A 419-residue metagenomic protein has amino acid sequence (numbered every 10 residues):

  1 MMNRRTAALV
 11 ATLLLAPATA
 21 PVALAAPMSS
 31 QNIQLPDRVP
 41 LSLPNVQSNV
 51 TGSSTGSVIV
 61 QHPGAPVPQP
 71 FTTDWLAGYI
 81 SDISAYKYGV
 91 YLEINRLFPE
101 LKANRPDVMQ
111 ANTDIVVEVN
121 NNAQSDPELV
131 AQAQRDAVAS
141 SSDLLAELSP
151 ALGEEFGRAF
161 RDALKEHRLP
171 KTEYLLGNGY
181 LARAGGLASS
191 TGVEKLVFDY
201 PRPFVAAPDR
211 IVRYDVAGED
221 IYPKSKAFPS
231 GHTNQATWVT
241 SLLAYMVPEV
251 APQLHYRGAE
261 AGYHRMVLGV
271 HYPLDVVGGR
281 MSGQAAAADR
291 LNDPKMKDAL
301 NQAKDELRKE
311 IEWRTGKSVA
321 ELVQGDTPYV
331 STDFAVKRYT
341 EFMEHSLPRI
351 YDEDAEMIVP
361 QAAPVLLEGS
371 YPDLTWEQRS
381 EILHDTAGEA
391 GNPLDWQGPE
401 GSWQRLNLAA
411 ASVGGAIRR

Functional and structural regions predicted by a protein language model:
M1-M2, G192: Short alpha-helical segments used as structural interaction elements across diverse proteins
N3-L24: Gram-negative bacterial Sec-dependent N-terminal signal peptides
P27-V267, K309-E312, P328-R419: Hydrophobic alpha-helical bundle signature of multipass membrane enzymes
D220-S225, G269-L274, A287-P294, E312-A320: Short, charged low-complexity intrinsically disordered segments located at boundaries of structured domains
H232-A236, V267-M296, L300-A303: Alpha-helical transmembrane segments that form the membrane-embedded catalytic/substrate-binding core of multi-pass
K295-T332: Amphipathic alpha-helical blocks and their helix-capping loop/short-beta junctions
